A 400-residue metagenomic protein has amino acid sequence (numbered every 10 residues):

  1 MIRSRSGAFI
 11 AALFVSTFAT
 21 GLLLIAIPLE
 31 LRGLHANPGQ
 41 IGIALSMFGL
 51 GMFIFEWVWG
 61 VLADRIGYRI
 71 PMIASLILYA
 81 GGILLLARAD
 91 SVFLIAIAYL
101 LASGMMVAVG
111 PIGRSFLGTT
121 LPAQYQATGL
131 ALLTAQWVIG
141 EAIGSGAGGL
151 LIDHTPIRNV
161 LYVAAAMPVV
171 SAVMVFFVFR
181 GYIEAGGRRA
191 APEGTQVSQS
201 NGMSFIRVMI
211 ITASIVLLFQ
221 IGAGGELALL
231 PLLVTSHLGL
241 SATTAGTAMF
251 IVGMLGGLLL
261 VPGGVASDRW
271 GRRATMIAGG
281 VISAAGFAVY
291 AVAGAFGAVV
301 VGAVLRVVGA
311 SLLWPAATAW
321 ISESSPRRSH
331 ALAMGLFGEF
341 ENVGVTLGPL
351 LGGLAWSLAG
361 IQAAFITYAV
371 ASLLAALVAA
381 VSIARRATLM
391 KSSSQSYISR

Functional and structural regions predicted by a protein language model:
M1-R3, Y182-T212, Y397-R400: Juxtamembrane intracellular "pre-TM" segments in multi-pass secondary transporters
A26-G39, A228-T243: Short amphipathic helix-loop junctions that connect adjacent transmembrane helices in Major Facilitator Superfamily/SLC
L31-R32, L62-A63, L150-T155, V234-T235 (+2 more regions): Interfacial helix-cap and linker-helix signal at transmembrane-aqueous boundaries of multi-pass secondary transporters
G49-W57, E141-A142, G253-V261, V345-T346: Residue-level signature of mid-helix packing/kink "hotspots" within the transmembrane helices of 12-pass Major
F55-G67, L259-G271, W356: Helix-to-loop junctions at the C-terminal end of transmembrane segments in multipass secondary transporters
I70-L84, A165, A274-A288: Structural signature of the two symmetry-related core transmembrane helices
F93-L101, G286, G297-L305: Paired small-residue
L100-A135: Cytoplasmic helix-loop-helix junction between adjacent transmembrane helices in 12-TM secondary transporters
